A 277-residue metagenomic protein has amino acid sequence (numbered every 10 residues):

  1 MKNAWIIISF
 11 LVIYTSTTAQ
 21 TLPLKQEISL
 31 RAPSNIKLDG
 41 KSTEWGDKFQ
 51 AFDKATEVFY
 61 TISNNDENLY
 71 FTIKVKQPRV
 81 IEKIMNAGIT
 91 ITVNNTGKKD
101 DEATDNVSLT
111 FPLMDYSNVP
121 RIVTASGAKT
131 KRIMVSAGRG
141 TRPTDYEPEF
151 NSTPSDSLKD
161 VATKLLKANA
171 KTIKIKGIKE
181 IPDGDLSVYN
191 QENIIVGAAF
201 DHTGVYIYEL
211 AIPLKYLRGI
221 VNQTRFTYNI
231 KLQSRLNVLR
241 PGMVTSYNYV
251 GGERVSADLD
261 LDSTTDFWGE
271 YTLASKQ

Functional and structural regions predicted by a protein language model:
M1-Q26: Bacterial Sec-dependent N-terminal signal peptides
T18-P33, G269-Q277: Sec-dependent signal peptide cleavage junction
K37-E44: Acidic, glycine-anchored loop motifs typical of Ca2+
G40, N68-V75, Y206-L214: Short, well-ordered beta-strand segments enriched in hydrophobic/aromatic residues
F49-L166, L232-R240: Surface-exposed, glycine/proline- and aromatic-rich loop segments on solvent-exposed faces across compartments
F49-Q50, V58-T61, I194-F200, D258-D260: Beta-strand-rich interaction surfaces with strong enrichment in secreted/lumenal proteins
L165-I207: Short helix-loop boundary/capping segments
V221-Q277: Long, compositionally biased interface segments
